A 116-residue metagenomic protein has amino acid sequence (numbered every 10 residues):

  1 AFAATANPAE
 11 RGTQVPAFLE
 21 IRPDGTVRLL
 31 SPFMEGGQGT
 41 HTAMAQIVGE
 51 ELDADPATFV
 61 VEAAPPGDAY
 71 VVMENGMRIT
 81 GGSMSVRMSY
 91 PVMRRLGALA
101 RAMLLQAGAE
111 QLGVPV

Functional and structural regions predicted by a protein language model:
A1-V116: Cofactor-binding beta-sheet edge motifs in enzyme active sites
